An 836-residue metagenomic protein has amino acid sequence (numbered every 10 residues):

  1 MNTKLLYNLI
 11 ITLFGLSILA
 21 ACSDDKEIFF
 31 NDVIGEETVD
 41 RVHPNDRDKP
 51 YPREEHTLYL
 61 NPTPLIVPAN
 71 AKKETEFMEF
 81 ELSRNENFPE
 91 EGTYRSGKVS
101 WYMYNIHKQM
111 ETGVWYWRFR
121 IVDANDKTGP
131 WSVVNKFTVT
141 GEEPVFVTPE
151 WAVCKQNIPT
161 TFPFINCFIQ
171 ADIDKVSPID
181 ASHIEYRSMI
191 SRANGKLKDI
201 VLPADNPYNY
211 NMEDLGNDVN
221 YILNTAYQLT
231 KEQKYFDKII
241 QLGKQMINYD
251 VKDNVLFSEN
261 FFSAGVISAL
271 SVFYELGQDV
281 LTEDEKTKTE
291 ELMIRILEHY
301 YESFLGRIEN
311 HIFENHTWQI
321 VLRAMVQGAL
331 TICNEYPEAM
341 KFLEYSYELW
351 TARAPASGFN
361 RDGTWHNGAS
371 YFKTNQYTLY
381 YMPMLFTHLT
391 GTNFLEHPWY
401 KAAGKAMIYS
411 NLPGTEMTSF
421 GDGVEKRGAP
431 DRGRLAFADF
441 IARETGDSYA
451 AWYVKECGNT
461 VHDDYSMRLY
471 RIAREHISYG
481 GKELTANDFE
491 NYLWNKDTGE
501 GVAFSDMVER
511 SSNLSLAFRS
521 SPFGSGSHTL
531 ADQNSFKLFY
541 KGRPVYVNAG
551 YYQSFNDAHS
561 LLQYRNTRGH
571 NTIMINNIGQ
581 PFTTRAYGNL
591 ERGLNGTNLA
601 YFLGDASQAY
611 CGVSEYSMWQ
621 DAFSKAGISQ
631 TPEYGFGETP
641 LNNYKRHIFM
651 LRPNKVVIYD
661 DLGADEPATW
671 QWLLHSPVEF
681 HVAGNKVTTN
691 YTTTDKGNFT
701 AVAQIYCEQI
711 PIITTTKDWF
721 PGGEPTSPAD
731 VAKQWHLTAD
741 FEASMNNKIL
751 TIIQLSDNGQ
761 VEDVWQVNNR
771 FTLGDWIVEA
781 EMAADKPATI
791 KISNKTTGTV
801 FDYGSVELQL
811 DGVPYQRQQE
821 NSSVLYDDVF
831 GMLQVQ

Functional and structural regions predicted by a protein language model:
S17-H43, F146: Bacterial Sec-dependent N-terminal signal peptides
L60-K72: Conserved aromatic anchor
P68, Y552, N556-Q836: CBM-like, beta-strand-rich accessory domains located in the C-terminal region of large, secreted polysaccharide-active
F77-E111: Recognizes extended acidic, P/S/T-rich segments that occur within or adjacent to Ig-like beta-sandwich modules
A124-E142: Extracellular fibronectin type III
I190, N194, V201-P413: Aromatic-lined, polymer-binding surfaces characteristic of secreted/periplasmic polysaccharide-degrading enzymes
I332, T374-V545, E742-K748, W765-Q836: Carbohydrate-active enzyme catalytic cores, enriched for enzymes that act on polyanionic acidic polysaccharides
